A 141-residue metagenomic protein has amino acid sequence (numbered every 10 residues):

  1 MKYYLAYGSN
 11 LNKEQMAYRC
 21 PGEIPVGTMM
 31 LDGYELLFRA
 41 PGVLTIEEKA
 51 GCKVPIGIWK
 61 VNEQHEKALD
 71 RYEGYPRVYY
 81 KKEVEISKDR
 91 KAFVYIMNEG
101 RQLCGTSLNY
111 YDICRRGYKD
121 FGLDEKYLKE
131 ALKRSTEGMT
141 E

Functional and structural regions predicted by a protein language model:
M1-E141: Glycine-aromatic micro-motifs
